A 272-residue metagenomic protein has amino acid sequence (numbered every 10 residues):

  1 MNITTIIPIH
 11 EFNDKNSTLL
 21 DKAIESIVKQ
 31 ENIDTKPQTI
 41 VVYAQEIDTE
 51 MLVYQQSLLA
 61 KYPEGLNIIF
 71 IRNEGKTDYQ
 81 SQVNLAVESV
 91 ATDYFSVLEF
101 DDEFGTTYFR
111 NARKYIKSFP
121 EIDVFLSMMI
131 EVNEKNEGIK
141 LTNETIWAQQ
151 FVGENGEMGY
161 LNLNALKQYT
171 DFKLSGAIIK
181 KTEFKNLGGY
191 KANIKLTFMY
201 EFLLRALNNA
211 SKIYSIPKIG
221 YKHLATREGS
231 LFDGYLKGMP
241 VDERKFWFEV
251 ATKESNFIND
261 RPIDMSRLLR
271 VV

Functional and structural regions predicted by a protein language model:
N13-K29: Short, well-formed alpha-helical segments that are part of the catalytic scaffolds of diverse glycosyltransferases
V28-R72: Acidic donor-binding segment of Leloir-type glycosyltransferases
N73-V90: Glycine-rich, basic loop-to-helix element that forms the pyrophosphate-binding segment of sugar-nucleotide handling
F95: Short aromatic/hydrophobic "clamp" motif used to bind/position activated sugar donors
T107-T145: Conserved donor NDP-sugar-binding/catalytic core segment of glycosyltransferases
G156-I179: A recurrent flexible, glycine/aromatic-enriched loop bordering the glycosyltransferase active site that acts as
K195-F202: Acidic donor-binding loop at a coil-to-helix junction in glycosyltransferase catalytic cores that engages
I219, H223-T226, F232-D264: Catalytic core of nucleotide-sugar-dependent glycosyltransferases
